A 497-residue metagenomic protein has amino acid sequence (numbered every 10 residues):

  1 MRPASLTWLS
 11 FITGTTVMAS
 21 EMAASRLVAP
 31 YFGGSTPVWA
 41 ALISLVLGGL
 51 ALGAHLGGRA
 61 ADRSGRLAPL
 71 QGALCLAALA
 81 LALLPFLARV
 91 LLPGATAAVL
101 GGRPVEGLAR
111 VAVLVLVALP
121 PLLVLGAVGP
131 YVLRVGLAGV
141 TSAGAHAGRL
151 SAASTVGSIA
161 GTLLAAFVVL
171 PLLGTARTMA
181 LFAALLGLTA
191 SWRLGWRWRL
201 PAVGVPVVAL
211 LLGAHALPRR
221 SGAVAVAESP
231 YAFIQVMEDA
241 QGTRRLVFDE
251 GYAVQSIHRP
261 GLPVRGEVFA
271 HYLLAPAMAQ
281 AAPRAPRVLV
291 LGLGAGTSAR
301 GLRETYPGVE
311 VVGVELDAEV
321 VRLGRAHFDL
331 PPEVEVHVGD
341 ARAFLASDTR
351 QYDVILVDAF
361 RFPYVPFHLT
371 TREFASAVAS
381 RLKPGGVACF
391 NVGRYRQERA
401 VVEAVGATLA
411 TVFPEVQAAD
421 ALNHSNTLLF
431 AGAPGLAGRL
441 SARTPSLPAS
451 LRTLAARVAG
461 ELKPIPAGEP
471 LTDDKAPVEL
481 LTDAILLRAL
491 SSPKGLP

Functional and structural regions predicted by a protein language model:
M1-A227, Q235-G242, E250-V254, A277-L289 (+15 more regions): Alpha-helical transmembrane segments of multi-pass membrane proteins
M22, G126, P230, G266-F269 (+1 more regions): Electropositive phosphate-/nucleotide-binding environments in soluble metabolic enzymes
Q235, P434-P497: SAM/dcSAM-binding transferase cores
R244-F248, V264: Short periplasmic/luminal acceptor-recognition loop of GT-C membrane glycosyltransferases, typified by
R245, Q255, G438-L440: Intrinsically disordered, low-complexity acidic/polar segments
Q255-A279: Class I SAM-dependent methyltransferase Rossmann-like catalytic core, especially the SAM/SAH-binding loop
G313: Short beta-strand "acidic-cap" motif of Rossmann-like dinucleotide-binding folds
